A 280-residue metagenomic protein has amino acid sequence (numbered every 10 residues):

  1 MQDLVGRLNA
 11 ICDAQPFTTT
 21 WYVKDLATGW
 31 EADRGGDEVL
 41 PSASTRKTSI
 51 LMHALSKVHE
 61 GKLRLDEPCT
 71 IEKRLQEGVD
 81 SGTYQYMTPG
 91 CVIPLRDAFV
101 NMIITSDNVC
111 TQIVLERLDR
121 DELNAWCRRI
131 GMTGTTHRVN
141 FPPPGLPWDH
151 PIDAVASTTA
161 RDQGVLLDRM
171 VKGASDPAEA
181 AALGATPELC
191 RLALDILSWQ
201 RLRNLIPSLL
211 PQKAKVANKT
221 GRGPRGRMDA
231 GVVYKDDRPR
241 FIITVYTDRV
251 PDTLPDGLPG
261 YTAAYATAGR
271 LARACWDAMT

Functional and structural regions predicted by a protein language model:
M1-E38: Beta-lactamase-like hydrolase cores
Q2-N9, R117, R169-N204, K213-A214 (+1 more regions): Structured C-terminal helix/loop/strand segments within mature extracytoplasmic catalytic/sensor domains
C12-Q15, S56-K62, K73, I103-S106 (+6 more regions): Sec/Tat-exported extracytoplasmic proteins
Q15-T18, C91, I113-S175: Mid-domain, small-residue-enriched loop/turn segments at the edges of structured enzyme/sensor domains
G29, P41-I71, I243: Active-site SXXK
R34-G36, P94-A98, I104-C110, P142-I152 (+2 more regions): Flexible glycine/proline-enriched surface loops and loop-helix/loop-strand junctions
K47-K57, A98-R117, Q163-M170, I243: Alpha-helical scaffold elements that line and support the substrate/ligand-binding pocket of soluble hydrolases
Q76-V114, R120, I152, A156 (+1 more regions): Conserved catalytic neighborhood of penicillin-recognizing serine enzymes
